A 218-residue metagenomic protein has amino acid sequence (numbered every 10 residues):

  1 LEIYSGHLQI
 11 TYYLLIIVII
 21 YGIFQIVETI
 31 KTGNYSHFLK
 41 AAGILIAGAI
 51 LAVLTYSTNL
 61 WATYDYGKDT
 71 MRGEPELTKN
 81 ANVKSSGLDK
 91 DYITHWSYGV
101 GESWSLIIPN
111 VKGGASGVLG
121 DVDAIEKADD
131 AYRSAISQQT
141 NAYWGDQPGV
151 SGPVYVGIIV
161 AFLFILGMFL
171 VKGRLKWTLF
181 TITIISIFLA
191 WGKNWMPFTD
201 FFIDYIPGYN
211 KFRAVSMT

Functional and structural regions predicted by a protein language model:
L1-H7, G48-L54, I185: Membrane-interface alpha helices of multi-pass inner-membrane proteins
L1-T11, G22-G33, I158-F162, N194 (+1 more regions): A conserved hydrophobic secondary-structure block that centers on an alpha-helix together with its immediately flanking
L8-I16, W177-T181, T199: Hydrophobic alpha-helical membrane segments of integral membrane proteins
L14-I50, T63: Perimembrane helix-loop-helix junctions
T29-G43, I125-T140, L163-K193, P197: Membrane-interface helix-loop-helix junctions at transmembrane boundaries of multi-pass membrane enzymes, predominantly
T58-G167, S216-M217: Periplasmic/ER-lumenal interhelical loops and adjacent helix-loop junctions in multi-pass membrane proteins
A142-P153, I185-T218: Membrane-helix boundary/interfacial segments in multi-pass membrane proteins
